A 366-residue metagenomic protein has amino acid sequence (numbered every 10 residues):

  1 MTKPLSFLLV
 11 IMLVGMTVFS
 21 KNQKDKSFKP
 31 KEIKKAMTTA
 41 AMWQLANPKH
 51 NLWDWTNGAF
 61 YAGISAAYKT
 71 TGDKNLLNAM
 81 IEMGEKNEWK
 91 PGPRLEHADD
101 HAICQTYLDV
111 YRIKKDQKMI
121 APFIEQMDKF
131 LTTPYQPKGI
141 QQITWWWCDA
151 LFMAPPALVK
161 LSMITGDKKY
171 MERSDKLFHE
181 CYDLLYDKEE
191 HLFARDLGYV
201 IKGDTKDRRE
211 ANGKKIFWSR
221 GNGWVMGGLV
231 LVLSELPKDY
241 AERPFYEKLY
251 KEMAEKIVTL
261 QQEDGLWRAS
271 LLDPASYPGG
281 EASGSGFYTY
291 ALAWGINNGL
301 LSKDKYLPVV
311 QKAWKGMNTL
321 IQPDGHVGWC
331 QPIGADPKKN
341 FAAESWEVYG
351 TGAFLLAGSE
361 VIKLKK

Functional and structural regions predicted by a protein language model:
M1-K24: Bacterial Sec-dependent N-terminal signal peptides
T2-L5, K114-A121, T133-I140, K168-E172: Short secondary-structure capping/junction motifs at helix and strand boundaries
N22-G58, S65-K86, K90-T106, V110-K114 (+4 more regions): CBM-like carbohydrate-recognition segments
G63, T106, A157-K160: "A position-specific structural signal for the A-helix of alpha-solenoid helical repeats
L95-E96, W145, W218: Residue-level recognition of hydrophobic positions within alpha-helical transmembrane segments
I120-L158: Asp-box/WD-like beta-propeller blade repeats and closely related beta-sheet repeat scaffolds
C148-D149, V159-L271, P278-T289, L301-C330 (+3 more regions): Extended ligand-binding clefts on enzyme/binding-domain cores
